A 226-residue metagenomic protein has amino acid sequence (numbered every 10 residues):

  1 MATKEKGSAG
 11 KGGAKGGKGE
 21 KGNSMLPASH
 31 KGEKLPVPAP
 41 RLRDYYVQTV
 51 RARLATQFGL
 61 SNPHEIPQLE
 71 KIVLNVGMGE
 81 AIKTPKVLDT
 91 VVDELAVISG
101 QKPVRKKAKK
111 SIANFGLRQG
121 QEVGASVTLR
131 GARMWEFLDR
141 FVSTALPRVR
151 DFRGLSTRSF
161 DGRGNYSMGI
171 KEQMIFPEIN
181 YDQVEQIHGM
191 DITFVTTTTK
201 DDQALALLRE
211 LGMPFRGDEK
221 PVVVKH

Functional and structural regions predicted by a protein language model:
A2-H226: Ribosome-associated RNA-binding proteins
